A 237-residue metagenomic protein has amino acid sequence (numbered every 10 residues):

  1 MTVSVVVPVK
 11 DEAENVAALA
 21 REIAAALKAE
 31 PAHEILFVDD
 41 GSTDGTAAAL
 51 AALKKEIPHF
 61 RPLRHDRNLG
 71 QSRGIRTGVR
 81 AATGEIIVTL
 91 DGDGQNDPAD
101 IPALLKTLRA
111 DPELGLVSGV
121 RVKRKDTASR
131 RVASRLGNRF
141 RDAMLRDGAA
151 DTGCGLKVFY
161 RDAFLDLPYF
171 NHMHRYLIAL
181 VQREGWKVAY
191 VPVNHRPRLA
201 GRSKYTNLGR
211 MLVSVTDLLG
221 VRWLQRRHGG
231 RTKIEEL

Functional and structural regions predicted by a protein language model:
T2-S4, E34: Cell-envelope/extracellular polymer assembly enzymes that use nucleotide-activated donors
E12-A26: Short, well-formed alpha-helical segments that are part of the catalytic scaffolds of diverse glycosyltransferases
E14-A18, D44-L53: Acidic helix N-cap motif at the loop->helix transition within catalytic regions of sugar-transfer enzymes
H33-L36, A47-A81: Conserved donor nucleotide-binding strand/loop of the catalytic core
D39-A48, G94: A conserved acidic beta->alpha catalytic loop
H65-A81, Q95-H174, R196-W223, G229-T232: Acceptor/aglycone-binding surface of glycosyltransferases and processive sugar-polymer synthases
I87: Short aromatic/hydrophobic "clamp" motif used to bind/position activated sugar donors
Y169, A179-R196: Catalytic donor-sugar/metal-binding loop of nucleotide-sugar-dependent glycosyltransferases
